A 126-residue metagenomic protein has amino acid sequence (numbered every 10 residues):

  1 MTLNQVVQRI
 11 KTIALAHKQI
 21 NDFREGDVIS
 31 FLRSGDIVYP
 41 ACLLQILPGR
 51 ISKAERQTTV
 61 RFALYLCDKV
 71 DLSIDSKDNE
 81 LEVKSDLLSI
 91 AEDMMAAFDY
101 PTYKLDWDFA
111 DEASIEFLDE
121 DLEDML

Functional and structural regions predicted by a protein language model:
M1-G26, I46-L126: Charged, amphipathic alpha-helical segments and their flanking helix caps
I37-P48: A short, hydrophobic beta-strand-centered structural micro-motif
